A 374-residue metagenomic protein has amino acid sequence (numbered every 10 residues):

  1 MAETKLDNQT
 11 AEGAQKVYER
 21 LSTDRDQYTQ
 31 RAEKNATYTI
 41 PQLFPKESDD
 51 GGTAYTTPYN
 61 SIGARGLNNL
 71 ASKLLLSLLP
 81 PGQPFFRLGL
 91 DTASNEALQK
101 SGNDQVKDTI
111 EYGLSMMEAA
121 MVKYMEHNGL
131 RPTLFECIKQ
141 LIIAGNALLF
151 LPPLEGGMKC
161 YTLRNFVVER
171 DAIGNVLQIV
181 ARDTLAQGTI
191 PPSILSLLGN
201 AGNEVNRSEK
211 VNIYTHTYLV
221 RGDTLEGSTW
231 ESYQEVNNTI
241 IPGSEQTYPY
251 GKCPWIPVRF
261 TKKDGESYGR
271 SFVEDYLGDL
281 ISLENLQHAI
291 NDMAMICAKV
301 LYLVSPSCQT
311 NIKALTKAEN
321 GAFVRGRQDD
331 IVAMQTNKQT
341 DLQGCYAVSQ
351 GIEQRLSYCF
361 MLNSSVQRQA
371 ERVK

Functional and structural regions predicted by a protein language model:
M1-L198: Extended, helix-rich architectural segments
M1-T53, G222-R270, L283: N-terminal start-of-domain structural block
A11-A14, D49-A64, L75-P84, Q105-T109 (+3 more regions): Charged, low-complexity, helix/coiled-coil-prone segments
Y18, Y28, Y38, Y55 (+14 more regions): Sequence-level detector for tyrosine residue identity
I40-R65, Y124-L130, I138, S196-G227 (+1 more regions): An N-terminal domain-start capping segment
S115, A119-L130, E136-I143, A147 (+7 more regions): A broad, structural surface signal
P152-E266: Active-site and NAD+-binding cores of ADP-ribose-processing enzymes
N237-K374: Extended, charged amphipathic alpha-helical segments
